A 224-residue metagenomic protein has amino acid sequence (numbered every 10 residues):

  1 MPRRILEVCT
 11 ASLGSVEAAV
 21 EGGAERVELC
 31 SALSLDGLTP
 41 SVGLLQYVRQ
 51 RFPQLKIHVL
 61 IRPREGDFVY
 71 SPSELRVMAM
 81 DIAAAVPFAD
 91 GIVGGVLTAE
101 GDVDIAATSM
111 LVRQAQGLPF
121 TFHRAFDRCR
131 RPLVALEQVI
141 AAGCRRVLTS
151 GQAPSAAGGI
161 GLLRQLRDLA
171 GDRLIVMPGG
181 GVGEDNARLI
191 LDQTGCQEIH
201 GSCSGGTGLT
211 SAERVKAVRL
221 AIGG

Functional and structural regions predicted by a protein language model:
M1-R4, G223-G224: Short, low-complexity, intrinsically disordered N-terminal peptides in bacterial proteins
R4-T10, V27-L29, I57-I61, I92-G94 (+4 more regions): Hydrophobic faces of well-ordered beta-strands that scaffold small-molecule active sites in alpha/beta enzyme cores
I5-A18, G22-G23, E28-A32, D36-G37: N-terminal beta1-alpha1 ligand-phosphate binding loop
C9, V103-F120, V139-R146, Q197: A short, hydrophobic/aromatic-rich structural module that often spans a beta strand with its adjoining loop
A11-G22, D67-P87, D127-A142, L166-P178 (+1 more regions): Catalytic cores of alpha/beta
L13-G14, L33-K56, P72-R76, L97-Q116 (+4 more regions): Active-site-adjacent beta->alpha loops and helix N-cap segments on the catalytic face of soluble alpha/beta enzymes
G22, R51-L55, A85-I92, Q114-L118 (+2 more regions): A structural motif corresponding to the C-terminal end of an alpha-helix and its immediate exit/capping segment
S204: Short beta-strand->alpha-helix junction loop in the catalytic core of nucleotide-activated group-transfer enzymes
